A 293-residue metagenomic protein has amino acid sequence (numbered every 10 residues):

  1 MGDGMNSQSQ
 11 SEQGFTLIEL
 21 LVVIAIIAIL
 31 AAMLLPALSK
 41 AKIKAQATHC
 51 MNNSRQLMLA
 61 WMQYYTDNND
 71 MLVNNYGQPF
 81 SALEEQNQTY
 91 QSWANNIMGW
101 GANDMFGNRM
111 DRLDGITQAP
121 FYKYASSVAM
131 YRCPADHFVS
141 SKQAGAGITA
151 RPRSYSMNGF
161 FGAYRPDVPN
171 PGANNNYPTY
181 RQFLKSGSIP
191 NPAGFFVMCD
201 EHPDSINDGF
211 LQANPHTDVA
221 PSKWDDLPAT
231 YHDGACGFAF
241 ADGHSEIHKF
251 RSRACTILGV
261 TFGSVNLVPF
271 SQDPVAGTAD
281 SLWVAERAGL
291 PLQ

Functional and structural regions predicted by a protein language model:
M1-G4: Short, Lys/Arg-enriched N-terminal segments with co-localized hydrophobic residues within the first ~10-30 amino acids
N6-N52: Amphipathic alpha-helical segments typified by the pilin-like N-terminal helix that continues immediately C-terminal
C50-Q293: Short, well-structured segments within or immediately adjacent to enzyme catalytic domains that line ligand-binding
